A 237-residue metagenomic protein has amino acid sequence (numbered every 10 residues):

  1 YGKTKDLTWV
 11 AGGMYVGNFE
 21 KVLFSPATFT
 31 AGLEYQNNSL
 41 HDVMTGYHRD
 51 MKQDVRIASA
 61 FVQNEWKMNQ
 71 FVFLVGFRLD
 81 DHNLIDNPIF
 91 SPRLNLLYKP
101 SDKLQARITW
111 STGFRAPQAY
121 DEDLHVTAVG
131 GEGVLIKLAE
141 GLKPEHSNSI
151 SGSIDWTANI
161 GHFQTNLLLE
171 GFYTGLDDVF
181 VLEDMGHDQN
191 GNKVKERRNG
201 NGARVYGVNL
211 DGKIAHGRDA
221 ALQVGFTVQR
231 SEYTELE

Functional and structural regions predicted by a protein language model:
Y1, K99, R107, G141-R198 (+1 more regions): Membrane-embedded beta-barrel scaffold of Gram-negative outer-membrane proteins
Y1-D86, T165-G171, A221-T227: Face-selective signature of the C-terminal outer-membrane beta-barrel domain
Y1-G2, H41-R49, I85-S91, A119-H125 (+5 more regions): Outer-membrane beta-barrel translocator domains and adjoining extracellular loop/strand segments of Gram-negative
K5-L7, S25, D54-R56, P88 (+5 more regions): Residue-level preference for beta-strand/loop junctions
L7-G13, R56-V62, F77, F90-L96 (+3 more regions): Hydrophobic, lipid-facing positions within transmembrane beta-strands of outer-membrane proteins
G17-L23, E65-Q70, F90, Y98-D102 (+6 more regions): Outer-membrane beta-barrel strand-turn architecture
K67-V72, N166-L167, G171-G175, E196-E237: Gram-negative outer-membrane beta-barrel transporters
L104-T157, V179: Outer-membrane beta-barrel translocator/channel fold
